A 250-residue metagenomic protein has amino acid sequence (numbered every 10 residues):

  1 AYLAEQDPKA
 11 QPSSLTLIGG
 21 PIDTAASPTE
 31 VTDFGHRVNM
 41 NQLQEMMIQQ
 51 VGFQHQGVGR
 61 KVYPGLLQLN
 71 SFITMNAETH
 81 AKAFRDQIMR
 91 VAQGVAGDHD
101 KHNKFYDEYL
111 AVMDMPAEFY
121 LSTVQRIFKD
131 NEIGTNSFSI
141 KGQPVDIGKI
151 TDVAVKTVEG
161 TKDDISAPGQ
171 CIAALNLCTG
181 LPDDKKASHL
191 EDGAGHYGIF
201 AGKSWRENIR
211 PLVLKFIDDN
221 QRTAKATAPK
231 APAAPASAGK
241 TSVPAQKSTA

Functional and structural regions predicted by a protein language model:
L3-E118: Alpha/beta-hydrolase-fold enzymes
K9-A10, I147-D152, C178-D183: Short, conserved loop/helix-junction motifs that constitute active-site signature segments in enzyme catalytic cores
F128-I147: Active-site nucleophile elbow and catalytic-triad environment of alpha/beta-hydrolase enzymes
I150-T151, T157-E159, D163: Short beta-strand/loop motif that positions the catalytic acidic residue of the alpha/beta-hydrolase fold
D164-Q170: Conserved alpha/beta-hydrolase "acid-adjacent" motif
I165, H189-N208: Catalytic histidine-centered segment of alpha/beta-hydrolase-like enzymes
L212-T223: C-terminal alpha-helix
T223-A250: Intrinsically disordered, polybasic Lys/Arg-rich low-complexity tracts
